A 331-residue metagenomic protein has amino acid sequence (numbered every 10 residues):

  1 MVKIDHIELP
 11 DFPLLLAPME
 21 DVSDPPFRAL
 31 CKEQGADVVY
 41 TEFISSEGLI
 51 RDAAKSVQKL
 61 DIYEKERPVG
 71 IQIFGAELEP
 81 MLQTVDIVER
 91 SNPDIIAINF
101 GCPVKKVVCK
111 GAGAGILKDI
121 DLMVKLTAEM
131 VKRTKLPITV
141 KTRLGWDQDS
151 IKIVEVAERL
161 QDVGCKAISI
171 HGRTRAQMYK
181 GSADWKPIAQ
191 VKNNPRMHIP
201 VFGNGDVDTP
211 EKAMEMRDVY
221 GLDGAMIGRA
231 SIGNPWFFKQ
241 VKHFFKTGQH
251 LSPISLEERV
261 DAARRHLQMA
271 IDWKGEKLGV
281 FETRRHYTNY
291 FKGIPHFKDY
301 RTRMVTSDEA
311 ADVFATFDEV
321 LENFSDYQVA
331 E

Functional and structural regions predicted by a protein language model:
M1-E331: Flavin-dependent oxidoreductase catalytic cores
